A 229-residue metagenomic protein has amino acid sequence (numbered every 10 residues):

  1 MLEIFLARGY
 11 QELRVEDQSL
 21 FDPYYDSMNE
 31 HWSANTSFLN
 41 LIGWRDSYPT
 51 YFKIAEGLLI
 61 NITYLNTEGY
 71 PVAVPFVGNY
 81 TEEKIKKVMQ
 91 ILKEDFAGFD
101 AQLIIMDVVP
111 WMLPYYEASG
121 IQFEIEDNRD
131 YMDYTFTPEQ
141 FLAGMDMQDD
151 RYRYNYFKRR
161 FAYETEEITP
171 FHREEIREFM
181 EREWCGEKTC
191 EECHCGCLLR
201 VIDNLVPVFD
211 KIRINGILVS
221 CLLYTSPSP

Functional and structural regions predicted by a protein language model:
M1-K87, K93, C190-F209: N-terminal charged segments
Y24-M28, I91, D95, Y115 (+4 more regions): Residues that form generic nucleotide/phosphate-binding pockets
K53, F136, I217-S220: Short beta-strand element of the conserved SAM-dependent methyltransferase core
G98-D107: Conserved GNAT acetyl-CoA-binding A-motif
M112-Q122: Short, aromatic/basic amphipathic alpha-helical patches
G120-E192: Acyltransferase donor/substrate-recognition loop-hinge adjacent to the catalytic core
F171, E175-S220: Short, conserved active-site entrance elements at the starts or edges of catalytic domains
Y224-P229: Conserved small/polar residues in nucleotide/adenosyl-binding loops
